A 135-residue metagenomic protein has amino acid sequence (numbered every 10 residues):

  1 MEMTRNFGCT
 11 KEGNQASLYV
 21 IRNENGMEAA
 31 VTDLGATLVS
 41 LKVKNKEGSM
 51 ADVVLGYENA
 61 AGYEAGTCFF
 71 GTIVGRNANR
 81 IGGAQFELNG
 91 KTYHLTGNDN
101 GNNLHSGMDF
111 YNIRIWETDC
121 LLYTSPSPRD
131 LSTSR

Functional and structural regions predicted by a protein language model:
M1-R5, C9, A29, T118 (+1 more regions): Generic structural motif
M1-T4, L38, V53, T72-V74 (+2 more regions): Generic preference for hydrophobic/aromatic residues in regular secondary structure cores
R5-Y57, A61, A78, G83-L88 (+1 more regions): Beta-strand-rich N-terminal accessory domains
S17-Y19, L122-S125: Short, hydrophobic/aromatic-rich segments at coil-to-beta transitions
L38-K42, A61-C68, L104-G107: Short, surface-exposed linear segments at secondary-structure transitions and domain or protein termini
T67-L122: An extended acidic
Y123-R135: Single conserved hydrophobic/aromatic residue that forms the stacking wall/gate of nucleotide- or nucleobase-binding
